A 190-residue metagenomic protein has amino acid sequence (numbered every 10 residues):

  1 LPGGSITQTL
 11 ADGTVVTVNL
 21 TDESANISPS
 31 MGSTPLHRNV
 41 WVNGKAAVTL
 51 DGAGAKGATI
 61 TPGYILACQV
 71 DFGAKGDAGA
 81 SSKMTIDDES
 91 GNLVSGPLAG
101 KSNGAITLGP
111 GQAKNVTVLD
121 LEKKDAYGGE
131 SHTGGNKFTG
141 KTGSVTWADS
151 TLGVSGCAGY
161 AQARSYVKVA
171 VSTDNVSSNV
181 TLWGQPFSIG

Functional and structural regions predicted by a protein language model:
L1-A55: Extracytoplasmic low-complexity, Pro/Thr/Ser/Ala/Gly-rich segments that lie immediately after a secretion/anchoring
A11, T21, K45, D51 (+8 more regions): A structural detector for beta-sheet-dominated domains
S24-S28, A58, V145-T151: Short beta-strands within extracellular/lumenal beta-sheet-rich domains
A46, P62-Y64, A80-S82, S102-G104 (+3 more regions): One face of beta-strands
T49-S102, S177-G190: Exposed low-complexity, polar/acidic, P/S/T/G-rich flexible segments that act as propeptides, protease-susceptible
A78-S144: Short helix-loop boundary/capping segments
E122-G190: Extracellularly exposed regions in secreted/surface proteins, prominently low-complexity, repeat-rich
